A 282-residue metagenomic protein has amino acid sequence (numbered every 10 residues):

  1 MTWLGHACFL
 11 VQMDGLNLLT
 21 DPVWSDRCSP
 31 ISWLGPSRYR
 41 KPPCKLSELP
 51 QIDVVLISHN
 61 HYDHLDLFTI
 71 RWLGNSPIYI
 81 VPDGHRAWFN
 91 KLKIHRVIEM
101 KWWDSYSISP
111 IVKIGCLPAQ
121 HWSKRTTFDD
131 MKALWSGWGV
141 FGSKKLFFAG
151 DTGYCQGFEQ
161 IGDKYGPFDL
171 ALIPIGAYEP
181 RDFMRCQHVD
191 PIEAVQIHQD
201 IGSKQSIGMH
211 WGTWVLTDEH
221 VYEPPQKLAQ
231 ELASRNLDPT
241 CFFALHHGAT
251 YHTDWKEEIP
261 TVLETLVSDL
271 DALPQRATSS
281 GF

Functional and structural regions predicted by a protein language model:
L4, C8-N60, L67-W72, G84 (+2 more regions): Pre-active-site segment of Zn-dependent metallo-hydrolases
H6-D14, I108-D169, R185, V189-E193: Catalytic core of the metallo-beta-lactamase
V11, D21, H59, D66 (+5 more regions): Divalent metal-coordination and catalytic microenvironments
P22-W24, H59-N60, A119-Q120, G150-T152 (+2 more regions): Active-site metal-binding loops of divalent metal-dependent hydrolases
R38, K45-L49, V54, I78-I80 (+2 more regions): Cap/insert and terminal regions of metallo-dependent hydrolase folds
L73-Y79, K145-L146: Short active-site oxyanion
F89-K101: Helix-loop-beta element that forms the nucleotide-linked donor phosphate-binding surface in glycosyltransferases
E219-F282: C-terminal regulatory/interaction regions
